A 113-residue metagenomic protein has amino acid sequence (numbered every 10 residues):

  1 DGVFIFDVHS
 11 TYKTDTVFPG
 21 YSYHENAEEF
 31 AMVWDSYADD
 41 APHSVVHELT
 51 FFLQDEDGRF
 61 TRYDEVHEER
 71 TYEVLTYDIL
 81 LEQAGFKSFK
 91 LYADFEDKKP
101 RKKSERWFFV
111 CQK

Functional and structural regions predicted by a protein language model:
G2: Glycine-centered, small-residue-biased loops immediately flanking beta-strands in adenine/cofactor-binding cores
I5, H9-T76: SAM-dependent methyltransferase
E68-K113: C-terminal lobe and adjacent flexible extensions of AdoMet/dcAdoMet transferase-like proteins
